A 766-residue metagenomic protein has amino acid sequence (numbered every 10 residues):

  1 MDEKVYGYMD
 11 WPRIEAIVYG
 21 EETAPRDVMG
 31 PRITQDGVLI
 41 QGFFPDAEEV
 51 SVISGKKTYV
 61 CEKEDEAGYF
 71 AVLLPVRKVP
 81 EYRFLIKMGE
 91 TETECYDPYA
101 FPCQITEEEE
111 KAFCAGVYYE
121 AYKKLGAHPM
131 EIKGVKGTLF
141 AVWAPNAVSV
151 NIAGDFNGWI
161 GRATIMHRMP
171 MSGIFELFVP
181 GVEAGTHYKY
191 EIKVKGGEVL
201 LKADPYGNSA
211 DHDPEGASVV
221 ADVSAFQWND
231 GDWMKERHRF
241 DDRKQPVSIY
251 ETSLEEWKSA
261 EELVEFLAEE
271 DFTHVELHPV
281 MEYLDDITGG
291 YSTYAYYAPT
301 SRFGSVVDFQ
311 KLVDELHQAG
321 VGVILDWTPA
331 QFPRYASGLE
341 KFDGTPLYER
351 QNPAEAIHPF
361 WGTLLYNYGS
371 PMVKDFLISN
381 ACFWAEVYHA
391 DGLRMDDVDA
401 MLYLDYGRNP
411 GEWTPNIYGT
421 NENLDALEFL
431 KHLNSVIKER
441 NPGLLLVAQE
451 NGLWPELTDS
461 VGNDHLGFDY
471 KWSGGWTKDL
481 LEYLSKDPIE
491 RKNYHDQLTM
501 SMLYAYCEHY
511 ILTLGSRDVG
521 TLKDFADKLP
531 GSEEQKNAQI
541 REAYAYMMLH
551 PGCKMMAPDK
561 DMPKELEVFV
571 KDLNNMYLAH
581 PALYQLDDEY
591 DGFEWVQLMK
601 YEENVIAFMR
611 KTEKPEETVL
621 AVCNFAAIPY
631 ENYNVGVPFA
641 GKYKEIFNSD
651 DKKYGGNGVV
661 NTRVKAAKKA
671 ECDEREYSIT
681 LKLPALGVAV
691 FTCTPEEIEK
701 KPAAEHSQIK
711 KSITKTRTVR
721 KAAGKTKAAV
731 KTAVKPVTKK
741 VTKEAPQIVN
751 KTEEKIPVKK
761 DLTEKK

Functional and structural regions predicted by a protein language model:
M1-Q35, Y59-V60, E64-A144, M169-E251 (+1 more regions): The feature marks proteins involved in alpha-glucan
V28-D46, K136-L139, N146, Q597-G636 (+1 more regions): Carbohydrate-binding surface patches
I40-G42, D46-T58, V142, A147-R162 (+1 more regions): Beta-strand-rich binding/interaction modules
K78-R83, A184-Y188, R663-K701: C-terminal beta-strand-rich structural cap/linker in extracellular carbohydrate-active enzymes
A112-A127, E131, V199-K202, N208-S253 (+4 more regions): Glycine-rich phosphate/pyrophosphate-binding loop and adjacent beta-alpha nucleotide/cofactor-binding cores
S209-D211, A217, A225-V247, S253-K258 (+2 more regions): Substrate-binding/active-site clefts of carbohydrate-active enzymes
H389-D391, Y406-P558, L578-V635, F639-D650 (+1 more regions): Conserved alpha/beta catalytic core and glycan-binding cleft of carbohydrate-active enzymes
E699-K766: Intrinsically disordered, polybasic Lys/Arg-rich low-complexity tracts
